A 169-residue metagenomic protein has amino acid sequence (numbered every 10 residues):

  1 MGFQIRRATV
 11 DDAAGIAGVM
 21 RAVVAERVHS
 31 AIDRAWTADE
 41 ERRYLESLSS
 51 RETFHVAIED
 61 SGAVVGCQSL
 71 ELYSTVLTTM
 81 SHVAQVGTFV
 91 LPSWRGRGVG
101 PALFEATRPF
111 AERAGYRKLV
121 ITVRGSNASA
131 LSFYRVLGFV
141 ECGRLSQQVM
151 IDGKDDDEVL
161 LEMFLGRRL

Functional and structural regions predicted by a protein language model:
M1-D11, V159, L165-L169: Conserved N-terminal entry element of GNAT/NAT acetyltransferase domains
V10, R34-S93, F104-A106, F110 (+1 more regions): Acetyl-CoA-dependent GNAT
G15, Q85, S129: Amphipathic alpha-helical recognition patches that constitute DNA-binding helices
A17, R21-Y44: Conserved GNAT-fold acetyl-CoA-binding loop/helix
E52, D156-L160: Short hydrophobic/aromatic beta-strand or adjacent loop that forms the aromatic wall/cage of a ligand/substrate-binding
L72-T75, V120-R124, R135, V140-D157: Conserved catalytic-core motifs of GNAT/GCN5-like acyltransferases
G96-P109, R113, S132-V136: Conserved acetyl-CoA-binding loop-helix of GNAT-fold acetyltransferases
A111-T122: Conserved GNAT acetyl-CoA-binding A-motif
